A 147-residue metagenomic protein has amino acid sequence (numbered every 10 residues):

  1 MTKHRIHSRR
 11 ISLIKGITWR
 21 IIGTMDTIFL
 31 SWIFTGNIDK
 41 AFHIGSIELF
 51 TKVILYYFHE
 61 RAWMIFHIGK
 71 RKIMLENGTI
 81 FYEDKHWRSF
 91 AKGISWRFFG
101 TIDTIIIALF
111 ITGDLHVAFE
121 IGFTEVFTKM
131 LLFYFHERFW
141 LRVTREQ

Functional and structural regions predicted by a protein language model:
M1-Q147: Juxtamembrane/disordered regions of integral membrane proteins
